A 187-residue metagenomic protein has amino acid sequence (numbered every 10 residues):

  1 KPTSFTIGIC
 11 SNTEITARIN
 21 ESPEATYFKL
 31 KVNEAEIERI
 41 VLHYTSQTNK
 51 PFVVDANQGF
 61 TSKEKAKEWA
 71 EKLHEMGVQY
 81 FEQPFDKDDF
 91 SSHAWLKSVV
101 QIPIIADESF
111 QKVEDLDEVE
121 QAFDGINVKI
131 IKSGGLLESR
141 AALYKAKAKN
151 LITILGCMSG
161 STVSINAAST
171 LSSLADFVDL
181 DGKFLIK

Functional and structural regions predicted by a protein language model:
P2-V100: Metal-dependent enolase-superfamily TIM-barrel catalytic cores that perform enediolate-based chemistry
S4, V53-D55, E82, I105-D107 (+2 more regions): Structural detector of well-ordered beta-strand residues that form the stable sheet scaffold of enzyme domains
K31, P84, D107-E108, K129-I131: Short beta->alpha connector loops at strand-helix junctions that form conserved, small/polar/Pro-enriched
I37-E38, F60-E64, E108-Q111, S133-L136: Short, functional N-terminal and low-complexity linear motifs
D88-W95, V99-I102, F110-K187: Shared catalytic-loop signature of beta/alpha-barrel
